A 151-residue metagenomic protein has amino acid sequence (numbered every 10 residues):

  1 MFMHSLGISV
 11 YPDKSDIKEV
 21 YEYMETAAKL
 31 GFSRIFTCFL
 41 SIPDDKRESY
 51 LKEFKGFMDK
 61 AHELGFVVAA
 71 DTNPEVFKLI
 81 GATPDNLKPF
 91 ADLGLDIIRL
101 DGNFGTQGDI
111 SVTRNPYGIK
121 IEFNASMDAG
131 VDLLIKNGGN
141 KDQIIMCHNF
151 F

Functional and structural regions predicted by a protein language model:
F2-E22, A69-A82, E122-N124: Active-site mouth loops of central-metabolism enzymes
F2-L6, G31-S33, K60-V68, G94-D96 (+2 more regions): Short, well-ordered coil/turn segments that N-cap beta-strands
S9-D13, L40-I42, D71-F77, D101-G105 (+2 more regions): Active-site beta-loop-alpha junctions enriched in small/polar residues
S15-A28, K78-P89, M127-I135: Short, acidic/polar
K29, S33-G56: Glycine-rich, proline-tolerant flexible connector loops at the mouths of alpha/beta enzymes
F36, D92, I98-R99, I145-C147: Conserved beta-strand positions in the central sheet of alpha/beta enzyme cores
R47-N73, D109-S126: Alpha-helix-loop-beta-strand connector modules within alpha/beta enzyme cores
F104-Q107, S111-F151: Catalytic alpha/beta core domains of metabolic enzymes, predominantly
